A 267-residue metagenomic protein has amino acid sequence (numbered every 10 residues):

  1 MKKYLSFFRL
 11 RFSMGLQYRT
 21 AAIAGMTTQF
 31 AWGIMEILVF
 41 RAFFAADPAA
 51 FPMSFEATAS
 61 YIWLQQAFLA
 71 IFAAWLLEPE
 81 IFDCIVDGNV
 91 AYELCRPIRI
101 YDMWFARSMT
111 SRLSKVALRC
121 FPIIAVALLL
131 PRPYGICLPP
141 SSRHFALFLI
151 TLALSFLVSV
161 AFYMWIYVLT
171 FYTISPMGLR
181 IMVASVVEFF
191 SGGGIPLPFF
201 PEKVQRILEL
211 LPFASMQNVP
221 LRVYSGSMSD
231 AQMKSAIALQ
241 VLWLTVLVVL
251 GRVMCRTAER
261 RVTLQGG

Functional and structural regions predicted by a protein language model:
M1-G267: Hydrophobic transmembrane alpha-helices and immediately adjacent juxtamembrane helices of multi-pass inner-membrane
